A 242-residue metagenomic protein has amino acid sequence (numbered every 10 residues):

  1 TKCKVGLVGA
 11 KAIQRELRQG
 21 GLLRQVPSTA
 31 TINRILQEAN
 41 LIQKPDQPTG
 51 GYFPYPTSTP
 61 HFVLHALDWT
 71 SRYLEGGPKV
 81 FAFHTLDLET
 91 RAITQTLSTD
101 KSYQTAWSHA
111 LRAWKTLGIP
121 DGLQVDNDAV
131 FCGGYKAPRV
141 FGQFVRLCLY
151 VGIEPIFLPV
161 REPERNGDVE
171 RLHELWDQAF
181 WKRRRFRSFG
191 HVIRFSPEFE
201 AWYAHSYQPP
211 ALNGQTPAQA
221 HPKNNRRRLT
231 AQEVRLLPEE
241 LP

Functional and structural regions predicted by a protein language model:
T1-L67, G142, N166, T216-T230: Basic, flexible linker segments flanking DNA-binding modules in nucleic acid-interacting mobile-element proteins
I13, I32, D68, T85 (+9 more regions): Mobile genetic element proteins and their domesticated derivatives, centered on retroelements and DNA transposons
A30, R34-L86, A92, Y103-A110 (+3 more regions): Mobile-element integrase/transposase regions, centering on the N-terminal DNA-binding/Zn-coordinating module
T99-D100, W176: A generic structural motif
D100, E154-P155, P209-P210: Basic nucleic-acid-binding interfaces
K101, K115-A137, P159-R161, N213-P217: Acidic/histidine-rich, metal-coordinating catalytic segments
V125, G134-L149, E154-Q178, F189-V192 (+2 more regions): RNase H-like two-metal-ion nuclease catalytic core shared by retroviral integrases and related mobile-element nucleases
E174, Q178-P242: C-terminal domain-tail junction helix/linker
